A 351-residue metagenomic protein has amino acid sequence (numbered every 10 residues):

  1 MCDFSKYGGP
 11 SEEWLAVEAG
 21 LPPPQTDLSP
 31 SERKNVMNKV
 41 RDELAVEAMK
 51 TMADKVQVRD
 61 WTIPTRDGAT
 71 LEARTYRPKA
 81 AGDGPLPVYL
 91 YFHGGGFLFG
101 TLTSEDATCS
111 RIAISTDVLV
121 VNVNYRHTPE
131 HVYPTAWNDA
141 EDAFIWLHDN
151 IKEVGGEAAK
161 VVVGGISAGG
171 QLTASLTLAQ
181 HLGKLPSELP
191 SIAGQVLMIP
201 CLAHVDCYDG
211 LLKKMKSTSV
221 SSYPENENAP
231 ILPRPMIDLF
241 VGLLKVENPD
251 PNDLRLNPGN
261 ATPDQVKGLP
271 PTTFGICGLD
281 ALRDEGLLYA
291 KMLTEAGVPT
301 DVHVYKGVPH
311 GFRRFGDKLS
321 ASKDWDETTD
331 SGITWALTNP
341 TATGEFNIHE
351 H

Functional and structural regions predicted by a protein language model:
C2-L28, A48-K50, Q57-H351: Alpha/beta-hydrolase superfamily serine-hydrolase fold, recognizing
R33: Vicinal oxygen chelate
V36: N-terminal loops that bind phosphate or other acidic moieties and the adjacent beta-alpha structural core
